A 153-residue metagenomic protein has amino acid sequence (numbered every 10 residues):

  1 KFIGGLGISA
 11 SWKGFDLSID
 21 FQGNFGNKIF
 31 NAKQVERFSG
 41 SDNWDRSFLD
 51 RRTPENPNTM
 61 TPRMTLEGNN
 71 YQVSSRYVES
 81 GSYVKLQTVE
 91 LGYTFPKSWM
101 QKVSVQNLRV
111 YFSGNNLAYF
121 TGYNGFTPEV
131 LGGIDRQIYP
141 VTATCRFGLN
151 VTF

Functional and structural regions predicted by a protein language model:
K1-I3, I29-G40, S74, G122-G125 (+2 more regions): Primarily recognizes Gram-negative and organellar outer-membrane beta-barrels
F2-G4, K13-F15, S82, S104-L108 (+1 more regions): Outer-envelope beta-barrel architecture signal
G5-G7, T88-G92, R146-G148: Membrane-embedded beta-strand positions in outer-membrane beta-barrel channels/transporters
S11, Q22-N24, S113-L117, T152: Outer-membrane beta-barrel pore domains and translocons
G14-S18, S98-W99: Repeated loop/turn-to-beta-strand initiation elements of outer-membrane beta-barrel proteins
I19, V110-F112, L149: Membrane-embedded beta-strand positions of outer-membrane beta-barrel proteins
N24-V110, G114: Extracytoplasmic gating/loop element in the C-terminal half of outer-membrane beta-barrel translocons and assembly
L49, N58, N69-Y71, L117-F153: C-terminal beta-signal and terminal closure region of outer-membrane beta-barrel proteins
